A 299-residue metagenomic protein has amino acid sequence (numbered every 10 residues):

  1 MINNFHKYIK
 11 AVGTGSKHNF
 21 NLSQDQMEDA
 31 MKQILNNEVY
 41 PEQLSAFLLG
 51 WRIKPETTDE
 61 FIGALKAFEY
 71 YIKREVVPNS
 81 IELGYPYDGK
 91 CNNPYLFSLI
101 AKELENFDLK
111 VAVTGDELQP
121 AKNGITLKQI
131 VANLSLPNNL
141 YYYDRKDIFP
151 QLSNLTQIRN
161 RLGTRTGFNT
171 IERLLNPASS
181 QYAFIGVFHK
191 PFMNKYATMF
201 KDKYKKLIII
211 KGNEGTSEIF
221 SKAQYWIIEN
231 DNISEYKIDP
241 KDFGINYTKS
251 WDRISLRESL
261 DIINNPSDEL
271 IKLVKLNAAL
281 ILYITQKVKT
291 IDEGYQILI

Functional and structural regions predicted by a protein language model:
M1-P94, F107, V111, T248 (+2 more regions): Acidic, glycine/proline-rich low-complexity segments that act as flexible tails and inter-domain linkers
I2-Y8, T14-L22, E69-E75, G115 (+2 more regions): Glycine-rich anion-binding loops and their surrounding alpha/beta cores
D29, G63, L99-K102, Q129 (+1 more regions): Alpha-helical scaffolding segments of alpha/beta enzyme cores, especially the outer helices of TIM-barrel or partial
V39, E103-N106, E172, L298: Generic hydrophobic/packing signal
Q43, L96-I100, F192, V274-N277: Catalytic-loop motifs flanking and including active-site residues across diverse enzymes
P78-Y142: A generic, well-ordered mixed alpha/beta core segment in the N-terminal half of proteins
